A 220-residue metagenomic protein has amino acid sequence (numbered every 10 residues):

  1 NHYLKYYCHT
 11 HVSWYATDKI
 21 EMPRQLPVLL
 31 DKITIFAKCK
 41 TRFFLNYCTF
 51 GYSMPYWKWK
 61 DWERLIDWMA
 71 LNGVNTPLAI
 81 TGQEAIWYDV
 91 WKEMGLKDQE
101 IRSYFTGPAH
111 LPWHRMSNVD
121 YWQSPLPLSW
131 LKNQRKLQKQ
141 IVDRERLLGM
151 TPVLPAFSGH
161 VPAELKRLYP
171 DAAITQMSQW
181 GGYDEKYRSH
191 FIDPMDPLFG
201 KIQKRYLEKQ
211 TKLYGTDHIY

Functional and structural regions predicted by a protein language model:
N1-C39: Contiguous, structured surface segment used for ligand recognition
D18-K19, L29-Y220: Aromatic-lined carbohydrate-binding surfaces of glycoside hydrolases
